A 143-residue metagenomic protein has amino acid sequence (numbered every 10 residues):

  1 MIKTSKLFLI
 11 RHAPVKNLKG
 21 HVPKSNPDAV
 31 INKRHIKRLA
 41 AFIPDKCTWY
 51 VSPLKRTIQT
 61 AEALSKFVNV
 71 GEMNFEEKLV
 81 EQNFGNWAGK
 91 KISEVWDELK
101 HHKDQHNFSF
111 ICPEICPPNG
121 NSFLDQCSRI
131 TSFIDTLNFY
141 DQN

Functional and structural regions predicted by a protein language model:
M1-I2, A41-D45, F139-Q142: Flexible, charged surface loops at secondary-structure boundaries
T4-R11, K100-H106: Short coil-to-beta-strand
S5-Q59, C116-I130: Loop-to-helix element that buttresses phosphate recognition and phosphoryl-transfer chemistry
L7-L9, W49, W87, K91 (+2 more regions): Bulky hydrophobic/aromatic packing residues
P14, I58, V70, T131-N143: Active-site-adjacent alpha-helix immediately C-terminal to a catalytic or transition-state-stabilizing loop
L18, F75, V80-N83, I111-P113 (+1 more regions): Glycine-rich, flexible loop/turn motifs
L39-D104: Phosphate-coordination/substrate-recognition cap region in phosphate-metabolizing enzymes
Q105-D141: Internal catalytic-core helix/loop-beta-alpha segment that presents or stabilizes conserved functional determinants
